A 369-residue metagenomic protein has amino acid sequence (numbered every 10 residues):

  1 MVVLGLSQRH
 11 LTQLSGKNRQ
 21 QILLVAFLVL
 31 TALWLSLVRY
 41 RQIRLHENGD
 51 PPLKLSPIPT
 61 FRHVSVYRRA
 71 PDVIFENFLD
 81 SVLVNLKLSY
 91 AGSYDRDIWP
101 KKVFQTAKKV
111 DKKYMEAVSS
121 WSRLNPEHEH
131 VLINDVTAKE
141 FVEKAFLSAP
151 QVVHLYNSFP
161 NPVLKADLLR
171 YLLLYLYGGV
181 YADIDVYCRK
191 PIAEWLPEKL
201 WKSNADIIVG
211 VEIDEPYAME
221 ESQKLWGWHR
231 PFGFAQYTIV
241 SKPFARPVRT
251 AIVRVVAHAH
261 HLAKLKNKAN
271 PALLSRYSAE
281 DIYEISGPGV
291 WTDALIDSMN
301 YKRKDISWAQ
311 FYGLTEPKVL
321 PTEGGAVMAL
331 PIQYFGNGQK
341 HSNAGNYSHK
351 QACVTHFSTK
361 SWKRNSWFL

Functional and structural regions predicted by a protein language model:
V2-A166, A182-L369: Glycosyltransferase-associated regions of secretory-pathway enzymes, highlighting luminal stem/catalytic domains
D167-G179: Small-residue hinge/turn detector
